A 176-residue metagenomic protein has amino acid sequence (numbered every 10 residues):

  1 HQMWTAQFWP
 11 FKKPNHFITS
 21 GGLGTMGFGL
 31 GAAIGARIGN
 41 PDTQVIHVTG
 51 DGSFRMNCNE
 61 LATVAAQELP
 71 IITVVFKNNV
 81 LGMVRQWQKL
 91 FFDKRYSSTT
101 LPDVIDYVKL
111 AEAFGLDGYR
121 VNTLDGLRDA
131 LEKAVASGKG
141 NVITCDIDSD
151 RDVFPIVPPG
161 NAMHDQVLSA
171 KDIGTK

Functional and structural regions predicted by a protein language model:
H1: Short, polar loop motifs at secondary-structure junctions
W4-K176: Thiamine diphosphate
